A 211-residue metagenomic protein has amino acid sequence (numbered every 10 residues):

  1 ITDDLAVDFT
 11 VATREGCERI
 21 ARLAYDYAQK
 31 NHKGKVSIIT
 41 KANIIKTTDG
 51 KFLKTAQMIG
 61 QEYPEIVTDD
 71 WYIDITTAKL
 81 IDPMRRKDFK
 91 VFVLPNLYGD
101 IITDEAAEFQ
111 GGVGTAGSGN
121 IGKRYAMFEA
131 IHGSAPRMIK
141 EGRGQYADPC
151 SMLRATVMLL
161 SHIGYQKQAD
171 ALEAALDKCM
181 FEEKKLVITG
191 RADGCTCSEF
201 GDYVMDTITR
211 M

Functional and structural regions predicted by a protein language model:
T2-I75: Glycine-rich phosphate/diphosphate-binding loop of Rossmann-like nucleotide-binding domains
D8-E15, G144, R191-S198: Active-site pocket-shaping loop/turn-to-helix segments
G16, I20, D148-A155, F200: Catalytic-loop motifs flanking and including active-site residues across diverse enzymes
R22-K33, Q57-E65, S118, G133 (+3 more regions): Generic secondary-structure signature for well-ordered alpha-helical cores
Y27, L80-I81: A domain-level signal for the structural core that forms small-molecule/cofactor-binding pockets and catalytic centers
A42-K46, D70, V91-F92, Q145-Y146 (+3 more regions): Hydrophobic alpha-helical scaffolding
I81-E183: Glycine-rich phosphate/nucleotide-binding loop
D193-M211: Phosphate-binding loop/pocket of nucleotide- and phosphate-handling active sites
